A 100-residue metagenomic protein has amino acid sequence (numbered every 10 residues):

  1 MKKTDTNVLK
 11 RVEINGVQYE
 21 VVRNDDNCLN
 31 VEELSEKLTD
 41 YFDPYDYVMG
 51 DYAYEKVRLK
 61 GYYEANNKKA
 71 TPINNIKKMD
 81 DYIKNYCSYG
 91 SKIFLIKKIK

Functional and structural regions predicted by a protein language model:
M1-A53: N-terminal leader/targeting segments and the first structural element of proteins
Q18, K56, I93: A residue-level signal for beta-strand positions that form part of recognition/binding surfaces within mature
D25, Y63, K100: A broadly conserved detector of short glycine/acidic/proline-rich loop/turn motifs that flank catalytic sites and bind
K37-L38, F42, Y47, N67-N75 (+1 more regions): Acidic, Ser/Thr- and Gly-enriched intrinsically disordered low-complexity segments
D51-A65: Short, structured protein-protein interaction patches enriched in aromatics and acidic/basic residues, typified by
T71-K100: Helix-rich interaction surfaces within compact, conserved domain-sized segments that mediate assembly or partner
